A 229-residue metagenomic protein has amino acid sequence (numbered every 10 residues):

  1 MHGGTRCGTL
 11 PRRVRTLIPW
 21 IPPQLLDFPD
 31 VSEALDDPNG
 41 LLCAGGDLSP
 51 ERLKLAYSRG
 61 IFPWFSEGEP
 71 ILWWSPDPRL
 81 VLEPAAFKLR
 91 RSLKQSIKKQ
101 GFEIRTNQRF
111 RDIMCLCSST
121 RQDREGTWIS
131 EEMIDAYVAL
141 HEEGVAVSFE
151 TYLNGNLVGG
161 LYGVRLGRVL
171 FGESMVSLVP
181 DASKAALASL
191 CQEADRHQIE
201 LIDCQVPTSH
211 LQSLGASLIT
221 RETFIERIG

Functional and structural regions predicted by a protein language model:
H2-G229: N-acyltransferase acceptor-side catalytic subdomain
